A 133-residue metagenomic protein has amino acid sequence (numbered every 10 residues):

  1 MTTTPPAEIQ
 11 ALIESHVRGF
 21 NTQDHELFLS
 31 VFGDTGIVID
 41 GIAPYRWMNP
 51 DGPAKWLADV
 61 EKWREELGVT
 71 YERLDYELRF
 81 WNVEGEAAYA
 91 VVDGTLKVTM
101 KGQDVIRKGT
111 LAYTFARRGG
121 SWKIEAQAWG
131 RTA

Functional and structural regions predicted by a protein language model:
P5-D24, V31: Short, aromatic-enriched amphipathic alpha-helices that serve as compact interaction elements
H16, V38-G41, A87-L96: Short, well-ordered beta-strand segments in beta-rich or mixed alpha/beta enzyme and ligand-binding folds
H25-F80: A solvent-exposed, acidic/Ser-Thr-rich amphipathic alpha-helical stretch
E66, K97-I106: Short, cysteine-centered beta-strand-loop-beta hairpins and adjacent loop/turn segments enriched in charged/polar
E72, A88-A90, R107: Residue-level preference for beta-strand/loop junctions
D75-W81, G94-L96, T110-A116: Hydrophobic/aromatic beta-strand elements that line small-molecule binding cavities or substrate pockets in beta-rich
W81-Y89, Q103, F115-S121: A short, structured loop/turn motif at beta-sheet edges
I106-A133: Short beta-strand edge/turn micro-motifs at domain boundaries
